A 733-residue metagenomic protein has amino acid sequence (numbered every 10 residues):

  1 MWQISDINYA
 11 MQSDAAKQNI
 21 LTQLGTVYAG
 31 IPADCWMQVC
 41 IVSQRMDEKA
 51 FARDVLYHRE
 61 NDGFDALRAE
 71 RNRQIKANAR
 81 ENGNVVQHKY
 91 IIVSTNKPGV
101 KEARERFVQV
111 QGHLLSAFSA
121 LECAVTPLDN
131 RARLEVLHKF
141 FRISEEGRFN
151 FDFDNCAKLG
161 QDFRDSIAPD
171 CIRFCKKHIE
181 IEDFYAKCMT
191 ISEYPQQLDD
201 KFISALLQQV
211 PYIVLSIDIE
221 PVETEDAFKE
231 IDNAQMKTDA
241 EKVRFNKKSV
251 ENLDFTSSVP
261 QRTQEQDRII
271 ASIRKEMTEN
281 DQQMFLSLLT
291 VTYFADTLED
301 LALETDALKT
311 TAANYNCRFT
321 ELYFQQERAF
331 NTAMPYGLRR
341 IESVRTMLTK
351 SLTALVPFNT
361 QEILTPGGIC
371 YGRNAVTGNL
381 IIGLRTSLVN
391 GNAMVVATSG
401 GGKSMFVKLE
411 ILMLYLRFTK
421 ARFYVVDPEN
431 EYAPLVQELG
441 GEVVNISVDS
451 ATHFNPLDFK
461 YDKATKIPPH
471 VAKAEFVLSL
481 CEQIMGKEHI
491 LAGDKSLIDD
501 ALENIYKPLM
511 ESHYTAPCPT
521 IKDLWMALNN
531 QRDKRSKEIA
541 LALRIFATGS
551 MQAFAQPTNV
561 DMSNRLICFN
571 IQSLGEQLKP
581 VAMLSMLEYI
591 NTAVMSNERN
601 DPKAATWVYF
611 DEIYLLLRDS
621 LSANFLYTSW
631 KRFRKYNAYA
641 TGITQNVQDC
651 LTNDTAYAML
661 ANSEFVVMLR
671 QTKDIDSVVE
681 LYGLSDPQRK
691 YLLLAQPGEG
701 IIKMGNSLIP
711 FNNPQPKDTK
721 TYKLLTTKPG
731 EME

Functional and structural regions predicted by a protein language model:
M1-F358: Extended, folded cores of ATP/NTP-driven motor/assembly subunits in large transport and secretion machines
I7, D14-A33, Q44, A205-L207 (+11 more regions): P-loop NTPase motor domains
V395: Hydrophobic anchor at the beta1->P-loop junction of P-loop NTPases
K403: Conserved lysine of the Walker
F406: Hydrophobic positions on the alpha1 helix immediately C-terminal to the Walker A/P-loop
M413-Y424, A593: Post-Walker A helix-loop "phosphate-sensing" segment adjacent to the P-loop in P-loop NTPases
G440-V444, T655-M668: A short helix-turn-beta junction within AAA+ P-loop NTPase domains corresponding to the substrate/partner-engaging
S685-E733: Conserved P-loop NTPase
